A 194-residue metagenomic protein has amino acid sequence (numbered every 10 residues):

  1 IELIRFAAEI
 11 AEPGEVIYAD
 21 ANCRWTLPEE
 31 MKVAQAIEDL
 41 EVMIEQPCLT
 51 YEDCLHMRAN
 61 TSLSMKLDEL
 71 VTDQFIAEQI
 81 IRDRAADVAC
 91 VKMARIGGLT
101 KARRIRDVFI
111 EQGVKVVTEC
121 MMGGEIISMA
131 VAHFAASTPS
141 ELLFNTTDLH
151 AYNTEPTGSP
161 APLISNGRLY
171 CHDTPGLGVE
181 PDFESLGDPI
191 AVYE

Functional and structural regions predicted by a protein language model:
I1-T61: Metal-dependent enolase-superfamily TIM-barrel catalytic cores that perform enediolate-based chemistry
Y18-A19, M43-E45, K66-L67, C90 (+1 more regions): Generic enzyme active-site microenvironment
N22-C23, E69-V71: Short beta->alpha junction loops
L49-S64, T72-R168, H172: Shared catalytic-loop signature of beta/alpha-barrel
T174, D182-G187: Short hydrophobic alpha-helical segments that form membrane-spanning helices or hydrophobic packing faces of helical
L186-E194: Active-site microenvironment of metallo-dependent hydrolases
